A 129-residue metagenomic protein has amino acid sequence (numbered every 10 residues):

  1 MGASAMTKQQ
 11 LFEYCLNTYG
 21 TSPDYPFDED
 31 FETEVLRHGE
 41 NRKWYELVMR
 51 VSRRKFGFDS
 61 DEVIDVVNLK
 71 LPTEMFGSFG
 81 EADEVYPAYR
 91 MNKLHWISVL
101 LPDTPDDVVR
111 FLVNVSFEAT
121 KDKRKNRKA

Functional and structural regions predicted by a protein language model:
M1-A129: Charge-dense, helix-prone N-terminal extensions
